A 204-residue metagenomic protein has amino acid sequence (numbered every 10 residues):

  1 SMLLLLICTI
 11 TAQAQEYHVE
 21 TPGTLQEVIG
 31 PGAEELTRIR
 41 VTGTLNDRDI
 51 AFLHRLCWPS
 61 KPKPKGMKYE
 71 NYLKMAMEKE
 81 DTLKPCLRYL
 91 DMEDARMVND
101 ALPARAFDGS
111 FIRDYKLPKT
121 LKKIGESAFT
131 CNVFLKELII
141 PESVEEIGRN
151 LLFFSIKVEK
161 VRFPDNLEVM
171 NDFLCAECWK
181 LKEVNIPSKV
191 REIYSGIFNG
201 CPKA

Functional and structural regions predicted by a protein language model:
S1-Q15: Bacterial Sec-dependent N-terminal signal peptides
T9-T11, G125, C201: Short, intrinsically disordered, low-complexity terminal segments
A14-H54: N-terminal segments that cap or nucleate solenoid repeat domains
E16-E20, T37-L45, K65-A101, S110-K123 (+4 more regions): Structural signature of tandem-repeat unit edges
I29-G30, D108, F153: Ankyrin-repeat helical core positions
I50-S60, A101-S110: Extracellular beta-strand-rich solenoid/capping regions of secreted or surface-exposed proteins that bind or remodel
P103-A106, G125-A128, G148-L151, N171-L174 (+1 more regions): Consensus positions within tandem repeat domains that build extended binding/scaffold surfaces
